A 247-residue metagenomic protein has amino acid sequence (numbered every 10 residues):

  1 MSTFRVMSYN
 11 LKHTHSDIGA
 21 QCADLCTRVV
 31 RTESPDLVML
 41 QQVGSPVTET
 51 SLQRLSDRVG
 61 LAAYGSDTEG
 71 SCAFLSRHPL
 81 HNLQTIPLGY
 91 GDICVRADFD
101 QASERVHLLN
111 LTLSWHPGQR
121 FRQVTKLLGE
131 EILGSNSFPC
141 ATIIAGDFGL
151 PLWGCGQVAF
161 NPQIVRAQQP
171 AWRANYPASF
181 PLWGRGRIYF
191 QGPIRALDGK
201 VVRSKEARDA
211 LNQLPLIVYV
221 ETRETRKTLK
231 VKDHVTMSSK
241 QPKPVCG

Functional and structural regions predicted by a protein language model:
M1-E33, L37, C72-G247: Active-site regions of metal-assisted phosphoester/phosphodiester hydrolases, unifying DNase/endonuclease modules
V47-Q53, C155-V158: Short amphipathic alpha-helical segments
Q53-V59: Glycosyltransferases and closely related glycan-assembly transferases that use nucleotide-activated donors
D57, Y64, P162-I164: Short, electropositive alpha-helical surface patch
G60-L61, L80: Short, hydrophobic/aromatic-rich segments at coil-to-beta transitions
A62-A73: A short, structured active-site edge motif that brings together acidic residues
